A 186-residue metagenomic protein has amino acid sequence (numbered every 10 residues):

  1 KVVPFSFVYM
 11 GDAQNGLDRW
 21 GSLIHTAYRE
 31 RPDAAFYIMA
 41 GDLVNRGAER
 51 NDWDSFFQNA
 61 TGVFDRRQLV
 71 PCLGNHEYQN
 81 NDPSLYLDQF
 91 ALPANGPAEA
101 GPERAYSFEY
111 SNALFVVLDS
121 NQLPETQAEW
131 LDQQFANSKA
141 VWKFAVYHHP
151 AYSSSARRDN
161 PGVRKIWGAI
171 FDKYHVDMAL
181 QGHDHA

Functional and structural regions predicted by a protein language model:
K1-Y9, Q14, R29-D33: Acidic, histidine-bearing metal-coordination/catalytic regions of metal-dependent phosphoesterases
F7-G21, G47, D88-A98, S153-A156: Acidic/histidine-rich helix-loop elements that form or flank divalent-metal/phosphate-binding sites at the catalytic
D12, G41-D42, G74-N75, H148 (+1 more regions): Active-site glycine-centered loops adjacent to acidic/histidine catalytic or metal-binding residues that shape
R29-R46, S138, D177: Active-site metal-binding motif and surrounding structural segment of the metallo-beta-lactamase
V44, S138-S155: Short acidic, glycine-rich surface-loop motifs adjacent to enzyme active sites
R50-K143, R158, I166, D172-H175 (+1 more regions): Extended active-site neighborhood of metal-dependent phosphoesterases/phosphodiesterases
A145-A151, D177-A186: Histidine-centered catalytic micro-motifs
